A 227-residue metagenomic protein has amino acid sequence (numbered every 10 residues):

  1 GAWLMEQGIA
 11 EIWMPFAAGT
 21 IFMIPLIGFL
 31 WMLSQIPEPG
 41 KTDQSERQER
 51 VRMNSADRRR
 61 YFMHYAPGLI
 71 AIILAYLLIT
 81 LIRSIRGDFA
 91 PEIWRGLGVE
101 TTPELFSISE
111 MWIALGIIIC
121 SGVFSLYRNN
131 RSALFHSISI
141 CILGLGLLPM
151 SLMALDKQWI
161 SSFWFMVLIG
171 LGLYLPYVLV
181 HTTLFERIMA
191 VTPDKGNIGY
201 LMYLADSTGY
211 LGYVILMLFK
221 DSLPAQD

Functional and structural regions predicted by a protein language model:
G1, A90, L175-P193: Intracellular juxtamembrane helix-capping segments at the cytosolic ends of symmetry-related transmembrane helices
G1-A10, S121, S125-L126, G212-Q226: Transmembrane alpha-helix termini and helix-breaking/packing motifs in multi-pass membrane transporters
A2-A75, G87, P91-G96, Y127-N130: Intracellular loop-helix junctions on the cytosolic face of multi-pass helical membrane proteins
W13-F16, A66-A71, P91-G116, N197-L201: Loop-to-transmembrane helix entry
P15-I24, E104-L115, V167-L173, D227: Alpha-helical transmembrane segments of polytopic membrane proteins
L81, T101-N130, G144-L147: Transmembrane alpha-helices of Major Facilitator/SLC transporters
N129-L179: C-terminal transmembrane helical hairpin of 12-TM major facilitator-type secondary transporters
I188-P224: A late C-terminal transmembrane helix in Major Facilitator Superfamily
